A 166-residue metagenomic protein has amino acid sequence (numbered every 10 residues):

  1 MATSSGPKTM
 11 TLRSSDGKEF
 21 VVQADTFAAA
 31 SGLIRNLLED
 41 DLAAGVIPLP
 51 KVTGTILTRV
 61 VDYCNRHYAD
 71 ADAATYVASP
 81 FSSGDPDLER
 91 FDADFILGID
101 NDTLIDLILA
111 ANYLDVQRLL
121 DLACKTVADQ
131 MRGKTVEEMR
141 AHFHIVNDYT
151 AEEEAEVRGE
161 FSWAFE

Functional and structural regions predicted by a protein language model:
M1-A78, M131-K134: BTB/POZ (also called T1 in voltage-gated K+ channels) oligomerization domain detector
M1-T3, M139-E166: C-terminal helix/juxtamembrane-tail motif
D70-E152: Post-BTB helical module
